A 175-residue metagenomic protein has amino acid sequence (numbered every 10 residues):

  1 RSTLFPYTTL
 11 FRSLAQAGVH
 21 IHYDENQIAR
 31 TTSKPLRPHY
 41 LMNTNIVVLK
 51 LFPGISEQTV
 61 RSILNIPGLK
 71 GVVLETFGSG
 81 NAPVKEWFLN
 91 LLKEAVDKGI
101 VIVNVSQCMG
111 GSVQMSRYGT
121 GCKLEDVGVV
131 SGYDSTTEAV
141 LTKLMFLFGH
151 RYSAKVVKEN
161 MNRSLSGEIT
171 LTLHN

Functional and structural regions predicted by a protein language model:
P6-S79, V84, S164-N175: Accessory alpha-helical/coil subdomains and C-terminal extensions that flank or cap enzyme catalytic cores
T76-N175: C-terminal non-catalytic interaction/assembly regions of soluble proteins
